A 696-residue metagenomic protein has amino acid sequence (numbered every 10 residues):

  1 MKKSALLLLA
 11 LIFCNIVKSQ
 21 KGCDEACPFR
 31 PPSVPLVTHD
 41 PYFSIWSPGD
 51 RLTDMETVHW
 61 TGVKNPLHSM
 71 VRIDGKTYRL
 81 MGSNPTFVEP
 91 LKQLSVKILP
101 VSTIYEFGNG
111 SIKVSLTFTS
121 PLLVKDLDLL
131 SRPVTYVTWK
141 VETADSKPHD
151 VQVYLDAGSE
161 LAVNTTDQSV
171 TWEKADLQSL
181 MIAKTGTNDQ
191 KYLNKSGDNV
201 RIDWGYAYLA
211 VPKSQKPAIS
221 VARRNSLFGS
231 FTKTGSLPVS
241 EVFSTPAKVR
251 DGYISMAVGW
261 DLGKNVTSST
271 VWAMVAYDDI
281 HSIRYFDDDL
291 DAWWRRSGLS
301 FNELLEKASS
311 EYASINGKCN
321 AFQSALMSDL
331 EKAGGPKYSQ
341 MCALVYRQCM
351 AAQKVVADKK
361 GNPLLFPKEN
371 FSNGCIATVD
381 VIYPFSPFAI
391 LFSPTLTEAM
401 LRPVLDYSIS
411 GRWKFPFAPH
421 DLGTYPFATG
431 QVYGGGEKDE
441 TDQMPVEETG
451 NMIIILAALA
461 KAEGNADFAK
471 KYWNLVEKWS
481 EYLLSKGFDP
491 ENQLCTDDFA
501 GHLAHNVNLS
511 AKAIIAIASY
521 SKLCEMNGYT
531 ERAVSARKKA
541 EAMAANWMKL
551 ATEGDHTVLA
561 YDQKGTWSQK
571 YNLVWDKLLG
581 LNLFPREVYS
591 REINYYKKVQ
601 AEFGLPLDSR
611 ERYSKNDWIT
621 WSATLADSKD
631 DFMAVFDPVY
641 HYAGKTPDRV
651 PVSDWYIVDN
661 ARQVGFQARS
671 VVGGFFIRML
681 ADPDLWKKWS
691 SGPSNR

Functional and structural regions predicted by a protein language model:
M1-C23: Bacterial Sec-dependent N-terminal signal peptides
K21-P32, L123-L129, K140, A144-A377 (+3 more regions): Acidic/polar, glycine-enriched structural segments that form the non-catalytic walls/loops of the carbohydrate-binding
T38-G110, D198-R201, Y206-T234: An extended acidic
S44-G49, S69-V71, F107, T138-T143 (+9 more regions): Well-ordered alpha-helical scaffold segments within catalytic/enzyme domains
S115-L116, S339-R347, Q353-D358, A377 (+7 more regions): Aromatic-lined, polymer-binding surfaces characteristic of secreted/periplasmic polysaccharide-degrading enzymes
L177-V239, E369-V381, P387-P394, L405-S408 (+8 more regions): Extended ligand-binding clefts on enzyme/binding-domain cores
T267-S269, S297-I315, G374-F488, N506-Y520 (+1 more regions): Aromatic-rich carbohydrate-recognition surfaces in CAZymes
Y595, P638, S653-R696: Terminal, non-catalytic domain-edge segments
